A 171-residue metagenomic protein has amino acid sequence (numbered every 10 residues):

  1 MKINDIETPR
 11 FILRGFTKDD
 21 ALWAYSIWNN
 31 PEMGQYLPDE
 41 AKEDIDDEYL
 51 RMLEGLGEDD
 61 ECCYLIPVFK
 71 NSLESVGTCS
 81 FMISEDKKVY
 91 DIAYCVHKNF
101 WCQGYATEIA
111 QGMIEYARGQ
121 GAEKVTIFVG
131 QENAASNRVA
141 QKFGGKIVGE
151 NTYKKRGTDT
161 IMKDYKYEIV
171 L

Functional and structural regions predicted by a protein language model:
M1-Q35, Y64, V68-L171: Acyl-donor (CoA/ACP) binding surface of acyl/acetyltransferases
A21, K42-Y49, D60, A110: A structural signal for well-ordered alpha-helical scaffolds and beta->alpha junctions
E32-M52: Conserved GNAT-fold acetyl-CoA-binding loop/helix
L53-I66: A short helix-loop-beta-strand connector motif used in the catalytic cores of GNAT acetyltransferases and, in some
